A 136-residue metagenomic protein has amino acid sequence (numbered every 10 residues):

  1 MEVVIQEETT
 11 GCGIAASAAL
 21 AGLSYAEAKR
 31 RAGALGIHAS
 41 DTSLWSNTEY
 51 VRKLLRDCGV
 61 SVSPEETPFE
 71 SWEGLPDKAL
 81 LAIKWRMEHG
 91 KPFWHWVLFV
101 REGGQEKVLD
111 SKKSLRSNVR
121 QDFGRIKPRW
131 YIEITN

Functional and structural regions predicted by a protein language model:
M1, T135-N136: Short intrinsically disordered terminal tails
M1-T42, K53-C58: Active-site nucleophile-adjacent alpha helix/oxyanion-hole segment immediately C-terminal to the catalytic cysteine
A34-W94, F99-K127, T135: Conserved active-site-adjacent core of cysteine acyl-enzyme catalytic domains
